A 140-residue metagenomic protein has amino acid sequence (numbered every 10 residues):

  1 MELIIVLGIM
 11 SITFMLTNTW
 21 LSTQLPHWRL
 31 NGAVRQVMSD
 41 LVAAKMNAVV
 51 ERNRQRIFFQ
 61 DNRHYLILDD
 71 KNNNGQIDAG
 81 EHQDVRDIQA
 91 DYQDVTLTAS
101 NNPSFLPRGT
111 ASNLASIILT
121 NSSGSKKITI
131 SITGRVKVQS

Functional and structural regions predicted by a protein language model:
M1-G8: N-terminal signal-anchor/signal peptide hydrophobic helix marking the start of the first transmembrane segment
I12, L16-M46, V50, R54-S140: N-terminal helix-rich module
